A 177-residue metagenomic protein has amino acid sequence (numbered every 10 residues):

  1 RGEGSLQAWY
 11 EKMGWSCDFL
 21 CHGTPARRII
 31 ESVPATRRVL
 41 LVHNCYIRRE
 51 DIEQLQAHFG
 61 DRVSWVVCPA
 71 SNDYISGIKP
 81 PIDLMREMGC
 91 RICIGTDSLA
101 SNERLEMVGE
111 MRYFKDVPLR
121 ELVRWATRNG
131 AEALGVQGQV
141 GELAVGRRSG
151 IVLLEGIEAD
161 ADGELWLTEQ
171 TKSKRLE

Functional and structural regions predicted by a protein language model:
R1-S64, S76-I92, G138: Histidine/acidic residue-rich metal-binding segments in metalloenzymes
V33, M85, M111-D116, L176: Alpha-helix C-terminal capping segments
N44-I47, A70-N72, D97-L99: Active-site beta-loop-alpha junctions enriched in small/polar residues
V66, I75-G109, G130, L134 (+1 more regions): Short acidic/histidine-rich active-site segments
E103, R112-L122: Shared catalytic-loop signature of beta/alpha-barrel
L119-A131, E142-L143, R147: Short, well-structured alpha-helical segments that form the helix of a local strand-helix-strand
R128, E132, R148-E177: C-terminal cap of metal-dependent C-N hydrolases
L134-V140: Short alpha-helix capping/helix-loop boundary micro-motifs
